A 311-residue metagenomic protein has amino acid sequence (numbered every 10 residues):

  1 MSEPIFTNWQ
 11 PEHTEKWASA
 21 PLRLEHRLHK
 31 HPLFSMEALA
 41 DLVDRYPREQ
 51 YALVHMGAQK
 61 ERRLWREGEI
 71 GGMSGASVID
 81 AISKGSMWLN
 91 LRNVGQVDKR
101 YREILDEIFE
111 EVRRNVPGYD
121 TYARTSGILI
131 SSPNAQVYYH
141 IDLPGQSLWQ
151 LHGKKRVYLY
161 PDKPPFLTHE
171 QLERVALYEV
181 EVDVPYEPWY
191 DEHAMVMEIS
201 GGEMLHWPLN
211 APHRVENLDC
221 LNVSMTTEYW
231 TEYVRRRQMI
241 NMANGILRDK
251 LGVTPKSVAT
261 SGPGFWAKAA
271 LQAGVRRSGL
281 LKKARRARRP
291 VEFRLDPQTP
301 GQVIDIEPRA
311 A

Functional and structural regions predicted by a protein language model:
M1-D106, A243-L251, Q272-A311: Transition-metal
Q10-E12, A76-I79, R114-G118, P133-Y139: Catalytic micro-motifs at enzyme active sites that drive phosphoryl/nucleotidyl and oxygen chemistry
V94-I128: A gly/proline- and charged-residue-enriched helix-loop-helix capping module
A123, Q136-Q146, E192-H193: A short beta-loop-beta micro-motif enriched in histidine and acidic residues
G127-I141, Y160-P164: Conserved short histidine dyad/triad with adjacent acidic residue
Q150-H206, A211-P212: Double-stranded beta-helix
E170, D219-R235: A short hydrophobic beta-strand segment most commonly corresponding to one strand of the jelly-roll/cupin
W189-D191, R236-R277: Active-site-adjacent segment of 2-oxoglutarate/Fe(II) JmjC oxygenases
